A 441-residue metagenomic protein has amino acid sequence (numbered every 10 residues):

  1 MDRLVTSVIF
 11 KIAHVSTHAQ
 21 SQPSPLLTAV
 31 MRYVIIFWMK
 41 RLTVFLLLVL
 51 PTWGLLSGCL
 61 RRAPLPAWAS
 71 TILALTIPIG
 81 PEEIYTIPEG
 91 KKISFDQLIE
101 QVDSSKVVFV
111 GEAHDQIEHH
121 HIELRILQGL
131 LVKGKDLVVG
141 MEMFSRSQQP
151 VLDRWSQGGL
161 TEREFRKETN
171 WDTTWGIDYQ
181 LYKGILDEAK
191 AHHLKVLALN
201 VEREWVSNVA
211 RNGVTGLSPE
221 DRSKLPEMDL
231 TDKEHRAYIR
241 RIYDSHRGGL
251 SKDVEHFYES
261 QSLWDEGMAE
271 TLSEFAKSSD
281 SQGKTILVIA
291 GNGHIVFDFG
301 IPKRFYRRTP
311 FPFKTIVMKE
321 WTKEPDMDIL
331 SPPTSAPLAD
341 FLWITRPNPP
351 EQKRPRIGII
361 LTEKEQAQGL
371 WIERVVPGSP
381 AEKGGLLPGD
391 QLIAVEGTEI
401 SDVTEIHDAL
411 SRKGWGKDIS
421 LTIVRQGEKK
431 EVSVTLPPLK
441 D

Functional and structural regions predicted by a protein language model:
A13-V15, A19, V34: Short hydrophobic alpha-helical segments enriched in small aliphatic residues
L46-G54: Bacterial N-terminal signal peptides
L50, C59-S105: N- or domain-start disorder-to-order transition segments that initiate the globular core
G90-K91, F95-V132: Zymogen propeptides
K133, V138, P150-K277: A substrate-binding/cap region within the structured catalytic cores of diverse enzymes
A189, L387, I393, D408-D441: PDZ-domain C-terminal substructure recognizer with occasional recognition of PDZ-binding tails
P332-P377, R412, S433-D441: PDZ/PDZ-like peptide-tail recognition elements
A381-V403: Conserved PDZ fold ligand-binding element
